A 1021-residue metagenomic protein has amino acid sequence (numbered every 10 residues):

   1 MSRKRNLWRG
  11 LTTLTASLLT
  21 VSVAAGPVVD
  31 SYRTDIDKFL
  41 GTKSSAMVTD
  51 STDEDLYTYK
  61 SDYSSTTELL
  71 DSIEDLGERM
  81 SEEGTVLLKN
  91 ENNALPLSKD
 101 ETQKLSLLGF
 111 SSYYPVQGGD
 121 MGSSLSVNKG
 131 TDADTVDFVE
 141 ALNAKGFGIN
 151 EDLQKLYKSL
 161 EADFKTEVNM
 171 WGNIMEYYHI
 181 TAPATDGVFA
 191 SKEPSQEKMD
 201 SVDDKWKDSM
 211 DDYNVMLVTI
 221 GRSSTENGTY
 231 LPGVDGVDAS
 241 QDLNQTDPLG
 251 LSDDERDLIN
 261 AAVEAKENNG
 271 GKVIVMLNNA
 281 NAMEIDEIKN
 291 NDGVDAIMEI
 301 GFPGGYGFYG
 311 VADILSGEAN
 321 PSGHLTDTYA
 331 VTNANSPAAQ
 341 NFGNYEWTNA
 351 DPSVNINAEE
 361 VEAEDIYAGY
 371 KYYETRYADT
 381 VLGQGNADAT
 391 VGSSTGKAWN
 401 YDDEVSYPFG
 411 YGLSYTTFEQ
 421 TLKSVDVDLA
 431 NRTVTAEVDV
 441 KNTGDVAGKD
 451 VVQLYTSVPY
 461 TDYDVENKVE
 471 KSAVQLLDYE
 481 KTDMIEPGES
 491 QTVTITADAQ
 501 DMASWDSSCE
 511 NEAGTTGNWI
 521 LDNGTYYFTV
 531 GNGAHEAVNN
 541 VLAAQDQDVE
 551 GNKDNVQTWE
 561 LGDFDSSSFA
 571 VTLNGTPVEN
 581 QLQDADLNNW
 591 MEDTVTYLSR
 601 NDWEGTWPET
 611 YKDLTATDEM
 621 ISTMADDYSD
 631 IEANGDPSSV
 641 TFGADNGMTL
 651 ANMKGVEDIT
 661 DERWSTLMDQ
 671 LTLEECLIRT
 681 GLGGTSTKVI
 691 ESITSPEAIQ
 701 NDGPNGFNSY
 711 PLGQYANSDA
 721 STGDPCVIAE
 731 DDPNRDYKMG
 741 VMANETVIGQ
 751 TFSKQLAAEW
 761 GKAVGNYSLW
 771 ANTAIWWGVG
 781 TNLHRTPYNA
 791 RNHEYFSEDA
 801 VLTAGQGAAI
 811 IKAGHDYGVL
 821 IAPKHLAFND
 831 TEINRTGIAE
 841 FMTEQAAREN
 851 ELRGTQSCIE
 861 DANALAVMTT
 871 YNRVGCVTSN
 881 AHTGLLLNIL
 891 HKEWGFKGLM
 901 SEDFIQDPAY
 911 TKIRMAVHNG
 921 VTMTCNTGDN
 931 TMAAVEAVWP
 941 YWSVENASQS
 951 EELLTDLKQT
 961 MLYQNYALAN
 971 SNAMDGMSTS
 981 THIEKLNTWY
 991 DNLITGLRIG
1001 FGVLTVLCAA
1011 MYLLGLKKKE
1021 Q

Functional and structural regions predicted by a protein language model:
M1-T515, D522-T529, A534, E579-Q1021: Glycoside hydrolase catalytic-domain context in secreted enzymes
E536-E579: Short beta-strand elements
